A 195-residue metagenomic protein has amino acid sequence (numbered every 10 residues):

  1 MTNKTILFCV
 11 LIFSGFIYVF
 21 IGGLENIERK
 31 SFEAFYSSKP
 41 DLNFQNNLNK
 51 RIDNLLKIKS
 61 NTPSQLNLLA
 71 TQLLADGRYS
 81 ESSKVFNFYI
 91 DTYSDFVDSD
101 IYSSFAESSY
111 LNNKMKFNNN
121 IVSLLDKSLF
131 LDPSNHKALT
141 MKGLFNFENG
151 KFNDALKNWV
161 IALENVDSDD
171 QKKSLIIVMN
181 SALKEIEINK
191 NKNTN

Functional and structural regions predicted by a protein language model:
M1-I58: Long, contiguous interaction/recruitment modules in multidomain scaffold/adaptor proteins
L7-S14, I161-N195: Terminal, low-structured helical/coil segments at or just beyond the last alpha-helical repeat
L24-S37, S60-L69, D95-N112: Amphipathic alpha-helical repeat scaffolds of TPR domains
Q45-L48, Y79, M115-N118, F152: TPR-repeat structural position
N54-I58, Y89, K127-S128, I161-A162: Canonical positions in the second alpha-helix
Q65, S99-I101, A138, Q171-L175: TPR alpha-solenoid repeat register
T71-A75, E81-D132, K137, M141: Alpha-helical adaptor scaffolds
A75, L111-K114, E148, S181-E185: Register position in tetratricopeptide repeats
